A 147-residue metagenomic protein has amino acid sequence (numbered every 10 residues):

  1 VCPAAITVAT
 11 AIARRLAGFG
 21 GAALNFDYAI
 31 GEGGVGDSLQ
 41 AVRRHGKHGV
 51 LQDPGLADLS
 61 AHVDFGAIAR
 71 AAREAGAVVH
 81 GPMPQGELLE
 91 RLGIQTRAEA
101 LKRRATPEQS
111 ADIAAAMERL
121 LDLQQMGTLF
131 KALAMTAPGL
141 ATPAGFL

Functional and structural regions predicted by a protein language model:
V1-L147: Long, Lys/Arg- and hydrophobic-enriched amphipathic alpha-helices
